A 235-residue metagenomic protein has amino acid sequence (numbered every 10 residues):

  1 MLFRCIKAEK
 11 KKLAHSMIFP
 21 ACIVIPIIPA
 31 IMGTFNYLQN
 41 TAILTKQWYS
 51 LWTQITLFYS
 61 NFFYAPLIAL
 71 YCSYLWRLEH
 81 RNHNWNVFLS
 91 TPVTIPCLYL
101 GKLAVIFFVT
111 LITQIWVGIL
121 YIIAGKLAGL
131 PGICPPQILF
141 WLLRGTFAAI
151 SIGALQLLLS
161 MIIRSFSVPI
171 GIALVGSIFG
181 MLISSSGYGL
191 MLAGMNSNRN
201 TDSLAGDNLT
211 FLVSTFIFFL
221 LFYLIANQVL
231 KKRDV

Functional and structural regions predicted by a protein language model:
M1-P26: Aromatic- and glycine-rich beta-strand/loop motifs that create alpha-glucan
E9, L13, L89, S151-S167 (+1 more regions): Generic transmembrane alpha-helix motif of multi-pass integral membrane proteins
M17-I18, N82, T94-P96, L100 (+2 more regions): Membrane-helix interface segments
A21-P26, I163-M181: Pore- or pathway-lining transmembrane helices of multi-pass membrane proteins that form conduits for solutes/ions
I25-I68, S73, L100-I163, D202-N208 (+1 more regions): Secretory targeting signals
M32-W52, I170-V235: Terminal transmembrane helical anchor/hairpin motif
L75-F107: Helix-loop-helix units of permease transmembrane domains in multi-pass membrane transporters, especially ABC
L78, T91, I122-K126, M161 (+1 more regions): Transmembrane helix-loop junction
